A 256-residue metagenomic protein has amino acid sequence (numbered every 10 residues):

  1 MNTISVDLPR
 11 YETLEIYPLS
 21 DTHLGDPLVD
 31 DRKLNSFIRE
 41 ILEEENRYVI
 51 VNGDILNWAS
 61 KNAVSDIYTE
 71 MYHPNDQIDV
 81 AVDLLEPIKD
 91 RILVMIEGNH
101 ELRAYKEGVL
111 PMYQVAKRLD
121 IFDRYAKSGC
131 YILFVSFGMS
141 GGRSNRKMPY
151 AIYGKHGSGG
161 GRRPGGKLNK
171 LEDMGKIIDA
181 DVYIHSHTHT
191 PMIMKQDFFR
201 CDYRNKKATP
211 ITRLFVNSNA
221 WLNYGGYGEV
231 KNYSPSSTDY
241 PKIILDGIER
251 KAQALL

Functional and structural regions predicted by a protein language model:
T3-K127: Core catalytic region of metal-dependent phosphoesterases/phosphodiesterases, especially metallo-beta-lactamase-like
S5-Y17, L133-Y153, P210-R213: Beta-strand-turn-beta hairpins that frame and shape the catalytic cleft of phosphate-ester-processing enzymes
S20-H23, S136, H156-G159, N219: Short, flexible loop/turn elements at secondary-structure junctions
L24, K33, R143-S144, R162-R163: Low-complexity, intrinsically disordered short segments enriched for Gly/Pro and polybasic residues
L119-G141: Active-site catalytic loop in hydrolytic enzyme cores
M148-I152, S158-Q253: Conserved beta-sheet core of the metallophosphoesterase superfamily
